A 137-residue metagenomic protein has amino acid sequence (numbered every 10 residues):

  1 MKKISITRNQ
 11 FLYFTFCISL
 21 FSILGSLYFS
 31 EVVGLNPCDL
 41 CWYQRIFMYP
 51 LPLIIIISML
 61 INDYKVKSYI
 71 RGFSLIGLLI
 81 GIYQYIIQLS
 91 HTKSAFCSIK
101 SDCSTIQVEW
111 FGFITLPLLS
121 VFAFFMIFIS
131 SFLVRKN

Functional and structural regions predicted by a protein language model:
M1-L40, F47-N137: Secretory/periplasmic and organellar redox-cofactor proteins
